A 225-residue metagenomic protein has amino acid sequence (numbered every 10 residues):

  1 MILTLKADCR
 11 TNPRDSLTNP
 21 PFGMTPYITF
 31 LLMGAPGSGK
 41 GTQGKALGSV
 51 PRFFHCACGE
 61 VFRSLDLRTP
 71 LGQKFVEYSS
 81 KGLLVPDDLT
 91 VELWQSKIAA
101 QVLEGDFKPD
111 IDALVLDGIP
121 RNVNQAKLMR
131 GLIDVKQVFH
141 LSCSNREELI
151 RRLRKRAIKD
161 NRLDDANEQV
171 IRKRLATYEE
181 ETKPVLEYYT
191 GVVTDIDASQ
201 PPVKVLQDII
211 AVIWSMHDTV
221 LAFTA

Functional and structural regions predicted by a protein language model:
M1-I28: Extreme N-terminal, non-catalytic leader segments that precede Walker-type/kinase nucleotide-binding cores
L32: Hydrophobic anchor at the beta1->P-loop junction of P-loop NTPases
A35: P-loop (Walker A) phosphate-binding loop of NTP-binding proteins
K40: Conserved lysine of the Walker
C56-G131: ATP-dependent small-molecule kinase phosphotransfer cores that center on conserved nucleotide phosphate-binding segments
F62, V76-K81, L128-T182: A glycine- and Lys/Arg-enriched "phosphate-lid" helix/loop adjacent to the NTP-binding pocket of small-molecule kinases
L89-A99, R162-D208: Small-molecule kinase domains that catalyze NTP-dependent phosphoryl transfer to phosphate-bearing small molecules
